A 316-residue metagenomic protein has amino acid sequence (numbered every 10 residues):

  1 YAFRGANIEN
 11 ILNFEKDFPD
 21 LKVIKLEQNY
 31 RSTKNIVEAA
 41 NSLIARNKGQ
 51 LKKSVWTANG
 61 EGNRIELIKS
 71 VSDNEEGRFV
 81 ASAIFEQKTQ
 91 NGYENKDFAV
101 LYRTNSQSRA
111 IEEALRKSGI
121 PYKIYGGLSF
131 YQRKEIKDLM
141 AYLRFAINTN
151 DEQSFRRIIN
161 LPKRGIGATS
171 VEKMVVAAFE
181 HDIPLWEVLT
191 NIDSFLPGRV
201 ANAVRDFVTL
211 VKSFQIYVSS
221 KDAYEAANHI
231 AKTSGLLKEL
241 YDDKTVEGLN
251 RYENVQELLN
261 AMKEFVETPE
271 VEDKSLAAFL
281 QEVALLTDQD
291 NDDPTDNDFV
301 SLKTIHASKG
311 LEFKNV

Functional and structural regions predicted by a protein language model:
Y1-N13, Q28-S32, I230: Conserved helicase NTPase motor core
G5-I8, D20-V23, I136, V171: ATP/adenylate-binding site constellation spanning eukaryotic-like Ser/Thr protein kinases, ABC-transporter
G5-I8, F130-R133, Y252: Short, conserved loop/turn and helix-capping segments at secondary-structure boundaries that abut family-defining
F14, I36, V80, V100 (+4 more regions): A residue-level signal for conserved active-site and pocket-lining positions in enzyme catalytic cores
P19-K22, Q28-P121, R144-N148: Helicase P-loop NTPase motor core
L26-Y30, S129, K163-R164: Phosphate/pyrophosphate-binding and catalytic-coupling "lid/hinge/switch" segments at subdomain interfaces
T104-N105, Y125-R133: Conserved helicase motor
S108-I120, R133, M140-V316: Conserved helicase C-terminal RecA-like lobe
